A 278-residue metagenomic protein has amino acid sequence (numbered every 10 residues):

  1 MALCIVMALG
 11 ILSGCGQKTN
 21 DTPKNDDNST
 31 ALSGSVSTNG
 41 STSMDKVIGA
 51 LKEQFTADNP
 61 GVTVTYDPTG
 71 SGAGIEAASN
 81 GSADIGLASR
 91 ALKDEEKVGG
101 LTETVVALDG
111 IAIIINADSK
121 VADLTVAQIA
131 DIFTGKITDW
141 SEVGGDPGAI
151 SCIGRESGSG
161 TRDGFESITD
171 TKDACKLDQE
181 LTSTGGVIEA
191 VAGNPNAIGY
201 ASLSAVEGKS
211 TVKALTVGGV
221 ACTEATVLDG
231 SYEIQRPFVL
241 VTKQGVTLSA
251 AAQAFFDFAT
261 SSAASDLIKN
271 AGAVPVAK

Functional and structural regions predicted by a protein language model:
M1-V6: Sec-dependent N-terminal signal peptides
M7-A8, D58: Generic low-polarity alpha-helical segments
G10-G14: C-terminal motif of bacterial Sec signal peptides marking the signal peptidase cleavage site
G16-K278: Exported/periplasmic ABC-transporter solute-binding proteins
